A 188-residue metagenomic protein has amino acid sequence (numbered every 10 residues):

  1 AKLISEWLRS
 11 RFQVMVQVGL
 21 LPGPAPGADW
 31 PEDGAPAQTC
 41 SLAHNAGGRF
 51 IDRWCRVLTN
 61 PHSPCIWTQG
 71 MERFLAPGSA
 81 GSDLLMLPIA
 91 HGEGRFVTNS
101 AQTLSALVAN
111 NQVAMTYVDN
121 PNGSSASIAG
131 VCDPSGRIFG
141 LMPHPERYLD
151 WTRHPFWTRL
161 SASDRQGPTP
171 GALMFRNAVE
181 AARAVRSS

Functional and structural regions predicted by a protein language model:
A1, G81-S82, P134-G136: Short hydrophobic "helix-edge" motifs at membrane interfaces and signal-peptide entry regions
A1-P64: Cysteine-nucleophile active-site neighborhood
V16-L20, Q69-G70, N99-A101, T152-H154: Short acidic, glycine/serine/threonine-rich loops at helix termini
P24-C40, T68-L84, S105-A109, R159-G167: Intrinsically disordered, low-complexity coil segments
G47-G48, W54-L58, H62-N110: Catalytic core of tubulin tyrosine ligase-like
M86-S188: Acyltransferase
